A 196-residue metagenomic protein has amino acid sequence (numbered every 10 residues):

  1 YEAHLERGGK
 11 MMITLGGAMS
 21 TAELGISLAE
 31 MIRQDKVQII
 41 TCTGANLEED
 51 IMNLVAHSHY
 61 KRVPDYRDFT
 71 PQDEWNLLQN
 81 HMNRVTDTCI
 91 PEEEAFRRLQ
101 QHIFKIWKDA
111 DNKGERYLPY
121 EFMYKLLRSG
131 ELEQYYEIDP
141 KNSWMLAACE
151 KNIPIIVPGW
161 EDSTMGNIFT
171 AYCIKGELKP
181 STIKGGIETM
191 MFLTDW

Functional and structural regions predicted by a protein language model:
Y1-L15, S20-W196: Conserved catalytic alpha/beta core of Sir2/sirtuin-type deacylases, generalized to analogous enzyme cores that bind
